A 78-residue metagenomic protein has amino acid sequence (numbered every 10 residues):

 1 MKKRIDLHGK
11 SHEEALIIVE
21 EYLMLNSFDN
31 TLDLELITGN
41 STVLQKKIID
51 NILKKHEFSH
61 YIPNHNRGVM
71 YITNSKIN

Functional and structural regions predicted by a protein language model:
M1-N78: Long, charged, low-complexity intrinsically disordered regions
